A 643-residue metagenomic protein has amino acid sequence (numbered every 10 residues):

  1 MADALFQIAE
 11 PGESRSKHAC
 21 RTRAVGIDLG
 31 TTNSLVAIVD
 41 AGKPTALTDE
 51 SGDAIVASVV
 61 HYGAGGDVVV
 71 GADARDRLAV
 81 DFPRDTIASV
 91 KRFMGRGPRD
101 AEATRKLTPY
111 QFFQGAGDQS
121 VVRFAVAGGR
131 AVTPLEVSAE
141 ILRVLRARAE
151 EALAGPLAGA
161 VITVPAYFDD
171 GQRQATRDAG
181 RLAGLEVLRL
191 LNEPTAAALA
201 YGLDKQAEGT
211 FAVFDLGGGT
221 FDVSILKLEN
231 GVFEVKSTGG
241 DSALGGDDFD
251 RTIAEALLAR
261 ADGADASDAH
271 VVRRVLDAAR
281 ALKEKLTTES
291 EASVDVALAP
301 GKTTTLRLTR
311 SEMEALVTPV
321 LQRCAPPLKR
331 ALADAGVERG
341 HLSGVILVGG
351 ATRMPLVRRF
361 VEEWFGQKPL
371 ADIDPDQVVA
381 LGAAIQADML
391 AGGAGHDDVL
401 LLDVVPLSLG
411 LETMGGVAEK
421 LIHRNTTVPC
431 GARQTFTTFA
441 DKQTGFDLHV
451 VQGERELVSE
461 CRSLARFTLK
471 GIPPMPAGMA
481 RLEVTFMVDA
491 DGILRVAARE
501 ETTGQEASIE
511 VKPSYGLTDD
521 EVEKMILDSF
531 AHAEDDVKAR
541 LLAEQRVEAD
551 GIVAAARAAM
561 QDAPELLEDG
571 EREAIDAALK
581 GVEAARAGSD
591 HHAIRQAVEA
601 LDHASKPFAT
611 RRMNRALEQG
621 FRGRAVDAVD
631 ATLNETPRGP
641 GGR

Functional and structural regions predicted by a protein language model:
M1-R105, F112-D118, A127-A131, L135 (+2 more regions): Oxyanion-binding/catalytic loops of NTP- or PPi-dependent enzymes
